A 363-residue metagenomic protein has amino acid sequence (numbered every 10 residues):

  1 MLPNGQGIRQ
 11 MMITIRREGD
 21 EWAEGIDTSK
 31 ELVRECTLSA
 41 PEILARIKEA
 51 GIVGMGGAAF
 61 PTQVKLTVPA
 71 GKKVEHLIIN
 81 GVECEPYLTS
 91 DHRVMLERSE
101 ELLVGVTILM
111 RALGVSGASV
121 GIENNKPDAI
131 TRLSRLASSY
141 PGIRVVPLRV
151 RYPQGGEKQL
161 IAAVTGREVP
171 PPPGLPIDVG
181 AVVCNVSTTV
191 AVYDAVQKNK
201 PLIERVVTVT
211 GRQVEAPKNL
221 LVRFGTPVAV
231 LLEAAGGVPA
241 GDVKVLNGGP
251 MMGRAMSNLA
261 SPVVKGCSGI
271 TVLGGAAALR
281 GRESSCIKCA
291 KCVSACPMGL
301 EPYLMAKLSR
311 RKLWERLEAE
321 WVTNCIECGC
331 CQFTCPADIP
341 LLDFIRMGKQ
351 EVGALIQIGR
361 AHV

Functional and structural regions predicted by a protein language model:
L2-I13: Short, solvent-exposed secondary-structure boundary/capping segments
M12-G56, K65-A70, C84-L88, R93 (+2 more regions): Flanking helices and flexible, charged tails adjoining ferredoxin-like Fe-S electron-transfer domains in multi-subunit
K72-G81: Short coil-to-beta-strand
V82, S116-V228, A234-P239, G249: Hydrophobic alpha-helical positions that pack around
L96-A112: Histidine-anchored nucleotide/phosphate-binding helix
P153-G155, Q159-E168, G236-I287: Active-site gating/interface segments in enzymes
C267-E283, V293, P297-R360: Ferredoxin-type iron-sulfur electron-transfer modules in oxidoreductases and energy-metabolism complexes
